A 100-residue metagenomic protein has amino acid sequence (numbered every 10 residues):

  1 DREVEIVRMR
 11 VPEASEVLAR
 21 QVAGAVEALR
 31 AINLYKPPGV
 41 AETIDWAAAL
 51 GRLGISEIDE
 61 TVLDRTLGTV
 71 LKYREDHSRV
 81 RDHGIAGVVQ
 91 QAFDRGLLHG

Functional and structural regions predicted by a protein language model:
D1-G100: C-terminal regulatory/interaction module of P-loop NTP-utilizing enzymes
